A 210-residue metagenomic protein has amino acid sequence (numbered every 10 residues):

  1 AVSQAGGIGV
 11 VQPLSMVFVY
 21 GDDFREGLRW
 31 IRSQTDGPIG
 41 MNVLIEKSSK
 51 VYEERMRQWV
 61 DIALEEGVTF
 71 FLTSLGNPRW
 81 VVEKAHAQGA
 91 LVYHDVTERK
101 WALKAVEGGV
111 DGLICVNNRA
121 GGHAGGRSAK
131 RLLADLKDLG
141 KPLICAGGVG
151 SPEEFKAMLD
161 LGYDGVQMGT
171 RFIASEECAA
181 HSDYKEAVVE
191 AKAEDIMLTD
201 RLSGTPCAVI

Functional and structural regions predicted by a protein language model:
A1-P142: Active-site entrance/lid segments in N-terminal catalytic domains of soluble metabolic enzymes
S128-I144, G150-I210: Conserved active-site-proximal phosphate/metal-binding subdomains
